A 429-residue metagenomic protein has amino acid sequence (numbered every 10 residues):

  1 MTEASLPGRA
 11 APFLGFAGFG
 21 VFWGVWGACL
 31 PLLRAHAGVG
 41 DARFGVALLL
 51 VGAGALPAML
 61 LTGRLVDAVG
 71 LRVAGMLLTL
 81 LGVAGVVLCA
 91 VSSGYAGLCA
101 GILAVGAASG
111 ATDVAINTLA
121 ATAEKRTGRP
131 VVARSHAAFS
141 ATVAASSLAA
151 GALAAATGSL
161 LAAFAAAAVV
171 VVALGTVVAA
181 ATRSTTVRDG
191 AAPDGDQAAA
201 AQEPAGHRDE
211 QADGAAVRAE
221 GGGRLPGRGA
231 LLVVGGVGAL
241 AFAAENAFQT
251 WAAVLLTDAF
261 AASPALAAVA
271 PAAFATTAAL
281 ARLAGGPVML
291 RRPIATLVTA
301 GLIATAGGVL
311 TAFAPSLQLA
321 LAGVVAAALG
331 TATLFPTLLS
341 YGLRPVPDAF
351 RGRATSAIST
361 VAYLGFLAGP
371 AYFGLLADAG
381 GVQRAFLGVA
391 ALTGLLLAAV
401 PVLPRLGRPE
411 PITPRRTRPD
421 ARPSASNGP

Functional and structural regions predicted by a protein language model:
A28-A42, T250-L266: Short amphipathic helix-loop junctions that connect adjacent transmembrane helices in Major Facilitator Superfamily/SLC
L33-R34, L65-V66, A152-T157, L256-T257 (+2 more regions): Interfacial helix-cap and linker-helix signal at transmembrane-aqueous boundaries of multi-pass secondary transporters
G38, G70, V91-A96, A261 (+1 more regions): Helix-breaking motifs and short loop linkers at transmembrane-helix boundaries and internal kinks in secondary membrane
P57-L71, A154, A281-P293, A377-D378: Helix-to-loop junctions at the C-terminal end of transmembrane segments in multipass secondary transporters
R72-G75, T79, L297-V298: Primarily marks hydrophobic transmembrane alpha-helices of the MFS/SLC 12-helix fold
A111-K125, T333-V346: Intracellular juxtamembrane helix-capping segments at the cytosolic ends of symmetry-related transmembrane helices
S135-T186: Helix-loop-helix hairpin linking two adjacent transmembrane segments in secondary transporters
A295-L338: C-terminal transmembrane helical hairpin of 12-TM major facilitator-type secondary transporters
